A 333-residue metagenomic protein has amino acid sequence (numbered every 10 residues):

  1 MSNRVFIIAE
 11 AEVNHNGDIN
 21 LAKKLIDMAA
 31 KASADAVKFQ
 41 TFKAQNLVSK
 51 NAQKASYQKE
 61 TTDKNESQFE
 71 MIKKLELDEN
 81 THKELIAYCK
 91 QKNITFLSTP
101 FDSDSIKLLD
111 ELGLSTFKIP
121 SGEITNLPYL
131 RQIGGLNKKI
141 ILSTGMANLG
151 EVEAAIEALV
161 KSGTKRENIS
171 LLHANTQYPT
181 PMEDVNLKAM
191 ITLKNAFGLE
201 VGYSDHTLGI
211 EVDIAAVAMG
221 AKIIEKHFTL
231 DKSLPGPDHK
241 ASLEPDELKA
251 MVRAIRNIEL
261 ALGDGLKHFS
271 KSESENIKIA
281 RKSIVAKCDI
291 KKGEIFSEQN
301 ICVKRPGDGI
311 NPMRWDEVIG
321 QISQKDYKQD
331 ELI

Functional and structural regions predicted by a protein language model:
M1-I333: Catalytic cores and adjacent flexible loops of soluble metabolic enzymes that perform enolate/carbanion chemistry on
